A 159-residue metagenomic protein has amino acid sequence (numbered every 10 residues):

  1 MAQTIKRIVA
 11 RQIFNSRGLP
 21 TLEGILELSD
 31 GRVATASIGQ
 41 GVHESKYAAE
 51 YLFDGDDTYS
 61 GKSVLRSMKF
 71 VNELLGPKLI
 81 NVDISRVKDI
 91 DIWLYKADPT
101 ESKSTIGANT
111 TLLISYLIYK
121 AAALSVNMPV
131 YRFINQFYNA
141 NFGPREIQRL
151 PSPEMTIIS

Functional and structural regions predicted by a protein language model:
M1-T21: Short, Gly/Pro- and small/polar-rich lid/capping loops
A2, T110, E146-L150: Secondary-structure capping and boundary motifs in well-ordered enzyme cores
I8-V9, V33, K46-Y47, E101 (+1 more regions): Residue-level signal for pocket-adjacent positions within structured domains
Q12, L22-D30, A34-Q40, M155-S159: Short beta-strand elements
I13, A36, D56, S102 (+2 more regions): Short, flexible coil/turn micro-motifs enriched in small/turn-prone residues
G41-M128, R132, F137: Metal- or metallocofactor-binding catalytic centers and their adjacent structured scaffolds across diverse enzyme
Y47, N139-N141, Q148-S159: Mobile "lid/hinge" segments at catalytic clefts and subdomain interfaces of large enzymes
